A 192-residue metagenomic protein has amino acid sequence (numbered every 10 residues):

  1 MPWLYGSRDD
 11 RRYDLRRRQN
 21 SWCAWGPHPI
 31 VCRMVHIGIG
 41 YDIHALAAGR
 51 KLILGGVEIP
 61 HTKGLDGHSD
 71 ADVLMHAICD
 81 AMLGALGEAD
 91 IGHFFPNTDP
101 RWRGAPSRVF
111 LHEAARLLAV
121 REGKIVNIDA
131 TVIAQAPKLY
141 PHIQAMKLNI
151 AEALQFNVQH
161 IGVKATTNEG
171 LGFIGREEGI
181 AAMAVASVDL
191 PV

Functional and structural regions predicted by a protein language model:
P2-R11: Extreme N-terminal basic, low-complexity initiation segments that serve as generic localization/processing leaders
W3, W22-W25: Tryptophan (W) side chains
I30-M34, V192: SAM-dependent methyltransferases
M34-M146, A153-L154: RNase III-family endoribonuclease catalytic core
K138-I143, L148, F156-V192: C-terminal binding/interaction regions
